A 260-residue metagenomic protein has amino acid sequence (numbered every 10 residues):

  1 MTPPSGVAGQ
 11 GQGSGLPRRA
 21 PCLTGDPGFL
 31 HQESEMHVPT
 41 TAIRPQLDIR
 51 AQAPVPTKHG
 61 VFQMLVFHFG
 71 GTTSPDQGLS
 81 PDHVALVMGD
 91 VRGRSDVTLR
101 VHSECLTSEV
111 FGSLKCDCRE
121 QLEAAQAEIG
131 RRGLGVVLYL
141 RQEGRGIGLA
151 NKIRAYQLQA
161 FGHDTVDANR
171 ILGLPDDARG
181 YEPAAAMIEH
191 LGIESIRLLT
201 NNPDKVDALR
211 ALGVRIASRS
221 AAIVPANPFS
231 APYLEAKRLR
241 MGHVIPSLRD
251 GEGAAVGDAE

Functional and structural regions predicted by a protein language model:
Q10-Q12, H31-Q32: Low-complexity, intrinsically disordered or signal/transmembrane-proximal segments
S14-G15, L234: General helical secondary-structure elements
R18-R19: Basic polycationic patches enriched in arginine
F29-E260: Catalytic domains of riboflavin
